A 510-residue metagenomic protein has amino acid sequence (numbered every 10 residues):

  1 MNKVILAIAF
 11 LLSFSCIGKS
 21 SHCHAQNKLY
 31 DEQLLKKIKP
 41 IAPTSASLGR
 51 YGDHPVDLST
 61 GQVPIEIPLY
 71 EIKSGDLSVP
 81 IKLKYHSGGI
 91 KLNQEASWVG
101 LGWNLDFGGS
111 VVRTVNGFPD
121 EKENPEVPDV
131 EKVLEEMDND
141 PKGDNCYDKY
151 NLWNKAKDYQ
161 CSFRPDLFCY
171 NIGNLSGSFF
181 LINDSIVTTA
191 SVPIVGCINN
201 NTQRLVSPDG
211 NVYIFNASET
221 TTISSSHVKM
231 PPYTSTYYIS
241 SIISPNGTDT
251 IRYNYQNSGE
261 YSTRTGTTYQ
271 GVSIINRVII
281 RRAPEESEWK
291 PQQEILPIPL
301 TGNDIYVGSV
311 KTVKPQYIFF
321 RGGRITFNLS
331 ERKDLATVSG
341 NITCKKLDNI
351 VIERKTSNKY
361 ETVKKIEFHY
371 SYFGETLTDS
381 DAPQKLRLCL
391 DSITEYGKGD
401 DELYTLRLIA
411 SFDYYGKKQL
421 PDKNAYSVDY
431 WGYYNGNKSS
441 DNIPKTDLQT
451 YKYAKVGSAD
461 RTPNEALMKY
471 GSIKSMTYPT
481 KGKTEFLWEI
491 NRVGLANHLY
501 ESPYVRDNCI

Functional and structural regions predicted by a protein language model:
M1-N27: Bacterial Sec-dependent N-terminal signal peptides
Q26-S240, S244-G247, A283-E286, Q292-S309 (+2 more regions): Long, intrinsically disordered, low-complexity, charged/polar and glycine-rich segments
I67, I81, I214-E219, M230-Y233 (+12 more regions): Aromatic-rich beta-strand edge motifs centered on tyrosine
T202-L205, S240-I242, K314-I318, D348-V351 (+4 more regions): Beta-strand elements of repeat-based all-beta scaffolds
S207-G210, S244-T250, Q256-S258, F320-G323 (+5 more regions): Acidic, low-complexity segments
V228-T265, Q270-I274: Long, hydrophobic, well-ordered secondary-structure blocks that form the structural core and pocket-lining surfaces
I350-K359, F368: Long hydrophobic segments that form regular secondary structure
